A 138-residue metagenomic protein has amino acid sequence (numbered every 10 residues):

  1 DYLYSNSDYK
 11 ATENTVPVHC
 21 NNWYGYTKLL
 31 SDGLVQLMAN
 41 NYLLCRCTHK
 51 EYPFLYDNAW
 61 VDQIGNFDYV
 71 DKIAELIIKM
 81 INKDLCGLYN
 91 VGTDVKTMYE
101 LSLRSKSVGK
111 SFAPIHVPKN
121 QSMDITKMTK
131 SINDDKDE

Functional and structural regions predicted by a protein language model:
D1-N21: Conserved Rossmann-fold NAD(P)-dependent oxidoreductase catalytic core, especially the SDR/UDP-sugar
L3, T48-Y52, D94-K96: Conserved sequence/active-site signature of Rossmann-fold short-chain dehydrogenase/reductase
H19-T48: Active-site Tyr-X1-5-Lys
Y26, L44, K50-I81, G87: Substrate-positioning beta->alpha
G65-D68, K96, M123: Residue-level signal for the nucleotide or nucleotide-sugar donor/cofactor binding architecture
L76-N120: Mid/C-terminal beta-alpha module of Rossmann-like enzyme folds, strongest in SDR-family dehydrogenases/epimerases
V108-E138: C-terminal amphipathic/interface module of NAD(P)-dependent oxidoreductases and related NAD-binding regulators
